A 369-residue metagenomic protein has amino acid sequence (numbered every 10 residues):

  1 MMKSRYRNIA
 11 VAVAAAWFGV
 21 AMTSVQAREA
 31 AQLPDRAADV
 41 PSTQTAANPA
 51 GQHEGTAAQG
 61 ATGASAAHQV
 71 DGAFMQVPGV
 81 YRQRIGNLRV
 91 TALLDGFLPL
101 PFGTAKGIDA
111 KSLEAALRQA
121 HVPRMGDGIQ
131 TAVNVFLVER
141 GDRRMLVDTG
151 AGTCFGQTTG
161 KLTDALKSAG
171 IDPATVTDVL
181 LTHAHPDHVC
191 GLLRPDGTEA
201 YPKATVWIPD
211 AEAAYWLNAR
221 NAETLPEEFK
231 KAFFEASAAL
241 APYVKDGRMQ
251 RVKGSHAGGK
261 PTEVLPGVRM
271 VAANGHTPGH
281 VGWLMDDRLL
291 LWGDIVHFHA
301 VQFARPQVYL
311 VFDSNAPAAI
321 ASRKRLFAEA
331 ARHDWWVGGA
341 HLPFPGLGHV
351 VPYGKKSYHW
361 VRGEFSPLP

Functional and structural regions predicted by a protein language model:
K3-Q26: Gram-negative bacterial Sec-dependent N-terminal signal peptides
M22-T163, K167, T175, D287-D294: Metallo-beta-lactamase
P78-G79, P101, A184-G191, Y215 (+4 more regions): Active-site environment of divalent metal-dependent phosphoester hydrolases
V135, G141, Q157-W207: Active-site metal-binding motif and surrounding structural segment of the metallo-beta-lactamase
V147-T149, T177-A184, W207-P209, A272-G275 (+4 more regions): Active-site neighborhood of phospho(di)ester-bond hydrolases with catalytic His/Asp-centered motifs
G160, K167-I171, T175, P202-A272 (+2 more regions): Metallo-beta-lactamase
R269-W283: Active-site glycine- and acidic-residue-rich loops that bind and position anionic ligands or nucleotide-like cofactors
H280, D286-P369: Cap/insert and terminal regions of metallo-dependent hydrolase folds
